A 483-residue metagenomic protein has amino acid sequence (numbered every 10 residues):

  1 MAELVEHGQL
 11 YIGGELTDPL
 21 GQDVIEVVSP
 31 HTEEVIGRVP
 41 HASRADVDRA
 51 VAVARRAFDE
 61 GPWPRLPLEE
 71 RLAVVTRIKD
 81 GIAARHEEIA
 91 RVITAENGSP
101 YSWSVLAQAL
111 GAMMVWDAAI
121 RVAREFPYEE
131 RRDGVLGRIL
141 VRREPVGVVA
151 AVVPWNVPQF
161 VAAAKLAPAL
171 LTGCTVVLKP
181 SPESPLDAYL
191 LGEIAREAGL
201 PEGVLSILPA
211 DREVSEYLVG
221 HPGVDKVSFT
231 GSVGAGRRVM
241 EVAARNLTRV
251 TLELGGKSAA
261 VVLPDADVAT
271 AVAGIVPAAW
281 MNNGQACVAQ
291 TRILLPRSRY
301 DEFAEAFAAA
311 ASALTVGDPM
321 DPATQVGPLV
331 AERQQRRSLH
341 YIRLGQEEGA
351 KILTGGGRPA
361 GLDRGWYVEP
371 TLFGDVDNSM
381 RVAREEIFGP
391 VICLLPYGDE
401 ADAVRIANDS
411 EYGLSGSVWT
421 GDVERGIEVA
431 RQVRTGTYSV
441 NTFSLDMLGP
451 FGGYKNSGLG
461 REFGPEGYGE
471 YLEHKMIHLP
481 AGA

Functional and structural regions predicted by a protein language model:
M1-G137: N-terminal Rossmann-like NAD(P)+-binding subdomain of aldehyde/semialdehyde dehydrogenases
M1-V39, A73, R77, P127-A150 (+3 more regions): Terminal low-complexity tails and localization/encapsulation signals of metabolic enzymes
T32-R38, V224, V261, T315-V316 (+4 more regions): Conserved C-terminal structural/oligomerization subdomain of aldehyde/semialdehyde dehydrogenase
E33, R71, I93, W116 (+9 more regions): Residue-level signal for inorganic ion chemistry
V35-A42, D59-W63, A151, A260-L263 (+5 more regions): Short, well-ordered beta-strand elements within core beta-sheets of diverse protein domains
F58, P62, K79-H86, A90 (+19 more regions): Structural signal for hydrophobic packing residues in well-ordered secondary-structure cores of soluble enzyme domains
Y128-T270, Y397: Rossmann-like NAD(P) dinucleotide-binding subdomain of oxidoreductase/dehydrogenase enzymes
G234-D377, V440: ALDH superfamily catalytic-core signature
